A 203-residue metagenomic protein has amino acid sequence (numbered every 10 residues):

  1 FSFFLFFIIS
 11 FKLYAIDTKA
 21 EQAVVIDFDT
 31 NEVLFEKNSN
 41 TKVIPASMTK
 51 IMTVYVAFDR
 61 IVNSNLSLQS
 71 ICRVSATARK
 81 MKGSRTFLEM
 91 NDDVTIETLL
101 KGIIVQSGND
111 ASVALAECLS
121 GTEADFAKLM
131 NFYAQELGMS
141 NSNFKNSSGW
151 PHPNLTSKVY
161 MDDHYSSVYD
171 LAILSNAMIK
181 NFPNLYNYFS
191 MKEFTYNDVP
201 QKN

Functional and structural regions predicted by a protein language model:
S2-K12: Bacterial N-terminal signal peptides
A15-E36: A short, well-structured edge-of-sheet supersecondary motif
D17-E21, E117, G121-N203: Penicillin-recognizing serine hydrolase domain
F28-T30, N38-N40, D59, T77-R79 (+6 more regions): Solvent-exposed coil/turn segments that connect beta secondary-structure elements in extracytoplasmic/periplasmic
N31, I44-C72, L171: Active-site SXXK
N38-V43, S157-M161: A short glycine/serine-rich beta->alpha loop
N63-L88, F189-P200: Short, glycine/proline-biased beta-turn/loop segments that scaffold the active-site neighborhood
K80-V113, K202-N203: Conserved catalytic neighborhood of penicillin-recognizing serine enzymes
